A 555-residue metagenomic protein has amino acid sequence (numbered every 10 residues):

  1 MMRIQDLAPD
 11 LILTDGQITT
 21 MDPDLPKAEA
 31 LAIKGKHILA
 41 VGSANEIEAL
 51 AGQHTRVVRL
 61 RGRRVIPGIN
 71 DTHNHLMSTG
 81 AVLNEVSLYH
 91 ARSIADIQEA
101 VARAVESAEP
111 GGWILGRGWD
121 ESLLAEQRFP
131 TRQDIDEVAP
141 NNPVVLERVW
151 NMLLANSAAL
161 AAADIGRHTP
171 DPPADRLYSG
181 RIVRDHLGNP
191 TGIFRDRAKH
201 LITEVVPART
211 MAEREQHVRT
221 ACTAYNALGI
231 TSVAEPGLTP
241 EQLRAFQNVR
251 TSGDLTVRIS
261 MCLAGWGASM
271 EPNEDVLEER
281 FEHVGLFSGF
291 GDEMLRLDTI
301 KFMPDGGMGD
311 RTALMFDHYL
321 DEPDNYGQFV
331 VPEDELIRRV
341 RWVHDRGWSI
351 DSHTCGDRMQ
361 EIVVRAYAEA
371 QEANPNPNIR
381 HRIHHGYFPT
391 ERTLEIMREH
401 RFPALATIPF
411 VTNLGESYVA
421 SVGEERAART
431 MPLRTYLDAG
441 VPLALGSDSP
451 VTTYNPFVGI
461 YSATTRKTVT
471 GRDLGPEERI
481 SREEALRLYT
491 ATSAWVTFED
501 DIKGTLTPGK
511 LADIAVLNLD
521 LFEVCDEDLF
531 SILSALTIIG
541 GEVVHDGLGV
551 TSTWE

Functional and structural regions predicted by a protein language model:
R3-D15, T19, P23-E282, D298 (+8 more regions): Divalent metal-binding segments
Q17-T19, K36-I38, W495, I514-A515 (+1 more regions): Short beta-strand segments in beta-sandwich/barrel cores
A104, D526-L548: P-loop/Walker A phosphate-binding loop and immediately adjacent motor/lid segment at beta-alpha junctions
L123, A162, T412-N413, V524: Short glycine-rich, flexible loops that bind phosphorylated cofactors or substrates
P140-N141, G289, Y319-Y326, E395-Y418 (+1 more regions): Extended low-complexity acidic/polar segments
R250-G253, G285-G291, N376, M397-E399: Acidic (Asp/Glu)-rich catalytic clusters
R341-D351, C355-H381, H385-G386, E391-E395 (+2 more regions): His/Asp/Glu-enriched, well-ordered alpha-helical/loop segment that forms or immediately abuts the divalent-metal
